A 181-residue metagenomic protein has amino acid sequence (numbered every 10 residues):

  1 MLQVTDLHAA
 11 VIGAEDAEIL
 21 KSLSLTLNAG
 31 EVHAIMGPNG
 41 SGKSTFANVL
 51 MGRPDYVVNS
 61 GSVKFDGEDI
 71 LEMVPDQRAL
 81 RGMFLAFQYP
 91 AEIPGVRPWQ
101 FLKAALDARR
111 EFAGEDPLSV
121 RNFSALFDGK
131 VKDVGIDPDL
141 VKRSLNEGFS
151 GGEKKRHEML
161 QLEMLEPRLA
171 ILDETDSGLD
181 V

Functional and structural regions predicted by a protein language model:
M1-V4, A9-S22, T26-E31, R53-V58 (+1 more regions): A short, flexible loop at the N-terminus of ABC-type nucleotide-binding domains that lies
A34, A79-Q88: ABC nucleotide-binding domain signature
M36-P38: The feature captures the beta-strand-to-loop junction immediately N-terminal to the Walker
S44: Walker A/P-loop
S62-R78, N146: ABC ATPase NBD Q-loop/coupling interface
A91-R168: ABC-family P-loop ATPase nucleotide-binding domains
I171-T175: Walker B catalytic motif
